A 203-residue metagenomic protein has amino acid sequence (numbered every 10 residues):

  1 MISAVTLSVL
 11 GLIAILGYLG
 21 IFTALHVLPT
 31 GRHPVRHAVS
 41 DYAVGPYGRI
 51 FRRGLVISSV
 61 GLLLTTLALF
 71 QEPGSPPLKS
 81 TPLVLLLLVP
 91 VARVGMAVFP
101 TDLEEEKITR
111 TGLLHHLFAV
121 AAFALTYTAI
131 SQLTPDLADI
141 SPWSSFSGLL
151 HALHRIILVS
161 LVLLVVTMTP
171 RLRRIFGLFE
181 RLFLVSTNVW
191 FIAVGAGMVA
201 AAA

Functional and structural regions predicted by a protein language model:
I2-G31, R36, A43-A202: Hydrophobic, aromatic-enriched alpha-helical segments typical of multi-pass transmembrane helices
